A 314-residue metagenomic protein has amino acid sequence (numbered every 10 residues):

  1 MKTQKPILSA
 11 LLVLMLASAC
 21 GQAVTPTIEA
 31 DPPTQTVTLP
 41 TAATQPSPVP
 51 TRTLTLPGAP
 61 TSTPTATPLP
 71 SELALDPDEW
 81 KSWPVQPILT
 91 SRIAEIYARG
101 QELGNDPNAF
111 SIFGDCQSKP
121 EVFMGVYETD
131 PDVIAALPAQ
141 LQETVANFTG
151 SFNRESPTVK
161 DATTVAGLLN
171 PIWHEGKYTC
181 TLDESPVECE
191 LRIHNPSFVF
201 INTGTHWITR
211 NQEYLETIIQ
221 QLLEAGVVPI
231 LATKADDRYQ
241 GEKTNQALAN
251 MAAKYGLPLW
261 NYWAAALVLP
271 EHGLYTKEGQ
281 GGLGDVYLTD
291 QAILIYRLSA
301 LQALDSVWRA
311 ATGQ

Functional and structural regions predicted by a protein language model:
M1-N105, F113, V122, D132 (+8 more regions): Intrinsically disordered, low-complexity Ser/Thr/Pro-rich tracts
W83, P87, G104-N108, K177-S185 (+3 more regions): Soluble non-cytosolic domains of exported or imported proteins
T90-A94, E188, Q212-I219, N245-A249 (+1 more regions): Extracytoplasmic/secreted envelope proteins and their assembly/folding machinery, especially bacterial periplasmic
L103-Q212, G284-D285: Conserved SGNH/GDSL esterase-like catalytic core that processes O-acyl groups on lipids and polysaccharides
D106-A109, H194-F200, L223-I230, Y255-P258: Loop/turn elements at helix/coil->beta-strand transitions in domains of secreted/extracellular proteins
P120-V122, I208-E213, A232, R238-K243 (+1 more regions): Extracytoplasmic/secreted cell-surface and envelope-processing proteins
F200, G204-H206, E216-L248: Active-site segments of SGNH/GDSL-like serine hydrolases that catalyze O-acetyl group transfer/hydrolysis on lipids
R238-Q314: Catalytic His-Asp segment of secreted/periplasmic serine-dependent ester chemistry enzymes
